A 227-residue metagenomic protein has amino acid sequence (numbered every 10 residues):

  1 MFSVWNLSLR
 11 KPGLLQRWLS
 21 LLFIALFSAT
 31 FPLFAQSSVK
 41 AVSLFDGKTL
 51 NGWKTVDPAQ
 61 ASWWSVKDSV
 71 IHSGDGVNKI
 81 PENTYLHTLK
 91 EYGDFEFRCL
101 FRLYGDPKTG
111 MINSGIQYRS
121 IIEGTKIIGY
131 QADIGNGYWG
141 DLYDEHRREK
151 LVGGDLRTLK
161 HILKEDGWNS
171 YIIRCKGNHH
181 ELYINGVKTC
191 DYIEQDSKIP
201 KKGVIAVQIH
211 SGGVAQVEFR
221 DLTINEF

Functional and structural regions predicted by a protein language model:
M1-Q16: N-terminal secretory signal peptides that target proteins for export/translocation
S3, F23-I24, S38, S65: Detector for intrinsically disordered, low-structure N-terminal pre-sequences
S3, F31-F34: Short basic-hydrophobic amphipathic alpha-helical segments used for membrane targeting/insertion and secretion signals
G13-L14, S20, I122: Sequence-pattern detector for short linear motifs and compositional/periodic biases rather than a specific fold
W18-P32: Bacterial N-terminal signal peptides
L33-F227: Carbohydrate-interacting regions of secretory-pathway proteins
